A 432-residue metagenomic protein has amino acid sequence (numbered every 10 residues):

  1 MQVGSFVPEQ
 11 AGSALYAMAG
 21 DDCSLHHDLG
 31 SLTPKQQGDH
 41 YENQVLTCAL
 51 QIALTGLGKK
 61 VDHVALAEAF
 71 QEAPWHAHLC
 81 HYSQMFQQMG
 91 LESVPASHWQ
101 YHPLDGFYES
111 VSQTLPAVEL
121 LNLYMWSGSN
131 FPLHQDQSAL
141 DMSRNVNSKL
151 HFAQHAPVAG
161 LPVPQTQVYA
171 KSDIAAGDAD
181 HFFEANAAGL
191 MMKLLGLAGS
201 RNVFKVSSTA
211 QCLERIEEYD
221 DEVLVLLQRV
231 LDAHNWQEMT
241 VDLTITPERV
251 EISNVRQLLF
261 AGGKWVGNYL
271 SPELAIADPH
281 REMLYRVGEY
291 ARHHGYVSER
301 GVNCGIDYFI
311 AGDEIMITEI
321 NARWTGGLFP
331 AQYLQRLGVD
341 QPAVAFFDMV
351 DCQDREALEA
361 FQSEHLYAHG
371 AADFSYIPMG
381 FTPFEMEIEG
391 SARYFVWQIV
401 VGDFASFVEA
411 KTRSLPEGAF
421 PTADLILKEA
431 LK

Functional and structural regions predicted by a protein language model:
M1-Y82: N-terminal "leader" segments that precede or initiate the main folded domain
E42-A53, L66-H181, L197: Conserved N-proximal alpha/beta basic substrate-recognition cap immediately N-terminal to, or forming the N-lobe
A156, F182-K205, E222-H234, I306: ATP-grasp fold ATP-binding core
P162-P164, M191, K205-N235, Y290-H294 (+1 more regions): Conserved ATP-binding module of the ATP-grasp superfamily
Q165-T166, G189-E214, N235-T240, A261-I276: Glycine-rich phosphate-binding loop of ATP-grasp-fold ATP-dependent ligases
A233, T240-R292, N321-V350: ATP-dependent carboxylate/phosphate-activation module, predominantly the ATP-grasp catalytic core and closely related
W265-E314, V350-I377: A long amphipathic alpha-helix within ATP-dependent nucleotide-binding catalytic cores
V339-K432: Peripheral (often C-terminal) accessory segments that flank ATP-dependent C-N-forming ligase machineries
